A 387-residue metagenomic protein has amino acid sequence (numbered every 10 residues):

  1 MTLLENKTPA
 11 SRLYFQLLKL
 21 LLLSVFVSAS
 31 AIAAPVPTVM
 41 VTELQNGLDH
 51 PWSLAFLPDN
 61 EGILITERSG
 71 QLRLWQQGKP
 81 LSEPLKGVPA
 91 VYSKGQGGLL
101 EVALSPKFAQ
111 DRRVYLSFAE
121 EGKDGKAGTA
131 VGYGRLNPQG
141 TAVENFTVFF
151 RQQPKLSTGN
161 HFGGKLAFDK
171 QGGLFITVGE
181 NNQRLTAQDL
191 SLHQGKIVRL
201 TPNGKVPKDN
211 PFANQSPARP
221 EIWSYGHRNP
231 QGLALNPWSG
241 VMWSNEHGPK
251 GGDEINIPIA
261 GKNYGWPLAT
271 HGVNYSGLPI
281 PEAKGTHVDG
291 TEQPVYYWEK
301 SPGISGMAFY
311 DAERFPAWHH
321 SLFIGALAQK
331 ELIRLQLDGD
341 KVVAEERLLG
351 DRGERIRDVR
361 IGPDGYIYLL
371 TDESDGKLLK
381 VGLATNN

Functional and structural regions predicted by a protein language model:
M1-F15: N-terminal secretory signal peptides that target proteins for export/translocation
Q16-A29: Bacterial N-terminal signal peptides
A33-R184, G232-L235, G240-G248, K300-D338 (+1 more regions): Acidic, Gly/Ser/Thr-rich repeat motifs that build Ca2+-stabilized beta-propeller blades
A34-M40, K79-E83, L136-T147, K205-R219 (+4 more regions): Beta-strand initiation motifs
L85-G95, F146-G159, P202-W223, P267-W298: Surface-exposed loop and turn segments in beta-propeller and other repeat-based domains that flank or scaffold
E120, I176-Q194, G252-E254, P258: Short, conserved, GDST-rich strand-edge loop motifs in beta-rich repeat architectures
A130-P138, L190-P202, P258: Beta-propeller blade signature
V343-P363: Conserved blade-ending motifs and adjacent loop-strand segments that build the rim/top face of beta-propeller domains
